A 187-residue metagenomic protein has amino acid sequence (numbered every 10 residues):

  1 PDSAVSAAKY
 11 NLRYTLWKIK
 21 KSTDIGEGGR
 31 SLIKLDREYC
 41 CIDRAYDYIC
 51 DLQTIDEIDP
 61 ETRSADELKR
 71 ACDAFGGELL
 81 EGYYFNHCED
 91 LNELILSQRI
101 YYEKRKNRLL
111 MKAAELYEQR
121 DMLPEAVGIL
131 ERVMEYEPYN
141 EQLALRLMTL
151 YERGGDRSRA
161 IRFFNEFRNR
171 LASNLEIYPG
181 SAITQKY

Functional and structural regions predicted by a protein language model:
P1-Q142, R159, N165: Intrinsically disordered, low-complexity protein-interaction/activation regions
K104-R105, T149, A182-Q185: Short, intrinsically disordered/low-complexity patches at protein termini and at juxtamembrane boundaries
K112, T149-E152: Non-membrane alpha-helical segments in proteins
R120, R153-G154: Structural motif corresponding to the intra-repeat A-B loop/turn of tetratricopeptide repeats
G154-R157, F163-Y187: Cytosolic linker/terminal segments flanking nucleotidyl-cyclase catalytic modules
